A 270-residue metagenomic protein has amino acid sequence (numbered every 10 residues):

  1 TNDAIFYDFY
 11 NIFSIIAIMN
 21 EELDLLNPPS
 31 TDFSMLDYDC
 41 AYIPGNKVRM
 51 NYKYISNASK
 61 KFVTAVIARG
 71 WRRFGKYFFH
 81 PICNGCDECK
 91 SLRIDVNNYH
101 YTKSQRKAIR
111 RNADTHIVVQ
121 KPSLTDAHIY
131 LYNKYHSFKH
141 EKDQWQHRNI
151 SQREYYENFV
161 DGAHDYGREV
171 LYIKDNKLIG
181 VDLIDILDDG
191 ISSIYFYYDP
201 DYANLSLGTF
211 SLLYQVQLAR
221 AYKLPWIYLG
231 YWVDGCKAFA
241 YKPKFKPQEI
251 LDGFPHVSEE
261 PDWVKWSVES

Functional and structural regions predicted by a protein language model:
I5-I18: Short, positively charged and aromatic/hydrophobic N-terminal segments
I16-A17, L36, C40-I43, M50-T125: Acyl-donor-binding surface of acyltransferase catalytic domains
E22-D37: Helix-boundary/low-complexity linker signature
P29-D32, R72-K76, Q248-D252: Short secondary-structure junctions
V66, Y132, K242: A residue-level signal for conserved active-site and pocket-lining positions in enzyme catalytic cores
Y77-N84, N98-N204: A conserved beta-strand-loop-helix scaffold within acyl/acetyltransferase catalytic domains
H80-P81, K90-N97, W226-S270: Active-site/acyl-donor-binding loops of N-acyltransferases
V170-L251: Aromatic (often tryptophan-rich) hydrophobic motifs at membrane interfaces
